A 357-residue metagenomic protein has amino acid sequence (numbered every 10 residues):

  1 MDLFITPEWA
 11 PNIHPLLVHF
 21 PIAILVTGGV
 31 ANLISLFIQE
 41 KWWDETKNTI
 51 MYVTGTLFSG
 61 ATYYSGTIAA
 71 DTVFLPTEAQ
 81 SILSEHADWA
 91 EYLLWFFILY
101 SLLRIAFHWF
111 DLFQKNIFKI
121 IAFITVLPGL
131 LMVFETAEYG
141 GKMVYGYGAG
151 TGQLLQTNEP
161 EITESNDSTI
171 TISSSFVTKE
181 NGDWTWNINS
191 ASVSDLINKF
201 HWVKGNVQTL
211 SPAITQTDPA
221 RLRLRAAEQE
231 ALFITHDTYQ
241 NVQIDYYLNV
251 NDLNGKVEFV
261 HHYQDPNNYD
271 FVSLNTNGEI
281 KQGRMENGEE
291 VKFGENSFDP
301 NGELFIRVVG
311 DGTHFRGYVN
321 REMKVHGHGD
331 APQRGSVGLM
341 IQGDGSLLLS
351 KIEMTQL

Functional and structural regions predicted by a protein language model:
M1-N12: Short, strongly hydrophobic alpha-helical membrane anchors
P11-L17, T56-F107: Membrane-embedded alpha-helical segments of integral membrane proteins
H19-I34, W95-L103: Hydrophobic alpha-helical transmembrane segments
G28, E45-D71, L127-L131: Small-polar-interrupted transmembrane alpha-helices in polytopic inner-membrane proteins
F37-N48, F110-F118: Membrane-interface helix-boundary motifs at transmembrane edges
T67-E78, A137-N158: Functional transmembrane-helix hotspots
N116-Y139: Internal/C-terminal transmembrane anchor helices
G152-L357: Extracellular glycan-recognition regions
